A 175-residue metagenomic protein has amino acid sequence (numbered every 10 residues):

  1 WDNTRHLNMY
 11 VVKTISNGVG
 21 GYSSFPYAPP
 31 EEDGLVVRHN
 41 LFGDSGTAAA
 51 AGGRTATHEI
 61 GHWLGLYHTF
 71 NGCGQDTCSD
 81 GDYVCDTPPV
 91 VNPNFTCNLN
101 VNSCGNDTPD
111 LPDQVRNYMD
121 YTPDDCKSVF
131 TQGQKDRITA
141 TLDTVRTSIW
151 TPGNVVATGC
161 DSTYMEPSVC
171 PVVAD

Functional and structural regions predicted by a protein language model:
W1-V173: Extracellular (secreted or membrane-anchored) zinc-dependent metallopeptidases, primarily metzincins but also closely
